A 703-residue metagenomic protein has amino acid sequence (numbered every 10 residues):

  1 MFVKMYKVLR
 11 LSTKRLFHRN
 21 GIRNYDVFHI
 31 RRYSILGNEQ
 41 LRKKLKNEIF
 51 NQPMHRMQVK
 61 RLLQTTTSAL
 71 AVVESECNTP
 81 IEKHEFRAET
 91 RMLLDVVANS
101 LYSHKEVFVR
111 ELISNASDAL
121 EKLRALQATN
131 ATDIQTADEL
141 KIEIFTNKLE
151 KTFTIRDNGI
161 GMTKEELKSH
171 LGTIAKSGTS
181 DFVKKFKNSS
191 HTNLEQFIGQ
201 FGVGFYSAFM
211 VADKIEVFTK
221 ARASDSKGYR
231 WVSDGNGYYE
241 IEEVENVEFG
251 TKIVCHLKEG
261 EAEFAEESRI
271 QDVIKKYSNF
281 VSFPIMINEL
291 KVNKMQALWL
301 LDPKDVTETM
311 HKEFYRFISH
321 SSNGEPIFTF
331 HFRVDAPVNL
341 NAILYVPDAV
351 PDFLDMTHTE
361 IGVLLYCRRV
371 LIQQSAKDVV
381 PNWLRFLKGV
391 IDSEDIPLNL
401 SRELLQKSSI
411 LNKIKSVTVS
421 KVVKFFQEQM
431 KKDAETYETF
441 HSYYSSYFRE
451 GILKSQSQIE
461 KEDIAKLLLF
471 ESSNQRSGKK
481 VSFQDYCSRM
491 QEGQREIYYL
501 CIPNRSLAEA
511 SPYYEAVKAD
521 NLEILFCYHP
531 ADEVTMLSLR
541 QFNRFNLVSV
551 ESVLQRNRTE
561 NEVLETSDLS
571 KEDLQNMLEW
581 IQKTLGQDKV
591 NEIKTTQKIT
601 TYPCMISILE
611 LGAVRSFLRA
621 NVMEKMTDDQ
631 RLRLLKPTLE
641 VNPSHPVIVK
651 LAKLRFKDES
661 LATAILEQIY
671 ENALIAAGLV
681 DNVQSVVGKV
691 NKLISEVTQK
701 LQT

Functional and structural regions predicted by a protein language model:
M1, T152-F153, T600: Hydrophobic, aliphatic-enriched repeat segments that assemble into extended interaction scaffolds in large eukaryotic
M1-C77: N-terminal mitochondrial targeting presequence
V3, H18, H29, N51 (+7 more regions): Compositionally biased, low-structure terminal segments
V8, S12-R15, H104, F108 (+19 more regions): A broad, structure-centric signal for solvent-exposed, well-ordered loop/edge residues that line or flank functional
L9, L70-V72, K176, L298 (+2 more regions): Intrinsic disorder/low-complexity segments
R10, R15, R31-R32, K60-R61 (+8 more regions): Basic side chains
M57-A265: GHKL (Bergerat-fold) ATPase N-terminal catalytic module, capturing the glycine-rich phosphate-binding loop and acidic
F197, I215-Y238, K258-A262, S268-T703: GHKL/Bergerat-fold ATPase module in large chromosome/replication-associated machines
